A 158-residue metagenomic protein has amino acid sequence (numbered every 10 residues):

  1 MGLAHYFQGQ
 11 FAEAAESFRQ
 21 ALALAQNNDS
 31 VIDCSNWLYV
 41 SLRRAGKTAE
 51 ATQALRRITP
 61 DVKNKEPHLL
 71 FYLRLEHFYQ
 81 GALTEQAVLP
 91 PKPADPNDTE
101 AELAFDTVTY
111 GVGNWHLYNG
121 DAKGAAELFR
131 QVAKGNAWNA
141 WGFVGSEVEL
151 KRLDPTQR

Functional and structural regions predicted by a protein language model:
L3, V40-L42, N114, E147-V148 (+1 more regions): Residue-level recognition of tetratricopeptide repeat
A25, V62-K63, N136: Alpha-helical junction/boundary sensor with strong preference for TPR arrays
S35-W37, T109, G142, E147: TPR repeat positional signature
K63-A101: Alpha-helical adaptor scaffolds
